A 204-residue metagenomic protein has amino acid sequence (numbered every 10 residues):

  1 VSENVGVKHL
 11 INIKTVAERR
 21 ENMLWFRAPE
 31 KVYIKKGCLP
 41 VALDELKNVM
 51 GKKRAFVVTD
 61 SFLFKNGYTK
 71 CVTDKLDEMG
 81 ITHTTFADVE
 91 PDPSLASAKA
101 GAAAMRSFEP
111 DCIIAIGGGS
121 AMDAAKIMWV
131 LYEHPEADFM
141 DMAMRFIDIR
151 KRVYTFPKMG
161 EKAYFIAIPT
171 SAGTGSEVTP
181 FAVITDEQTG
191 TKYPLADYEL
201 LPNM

Functional and structural regions predicted by a protein language model:
V1-M23: C-terminal segments
N12-R19, K47-G51, D77-T82, A103-S107 (+4 more regions): Generic secondary-structure signature for well-ordered alpha-helical cores
N22-F86: An N-terminal, well-structured beta->alpha segment
E30, H134-M204: A glycine/threonine-rich phosphate-anchoring loop and its flanking beta-alpha core in nucleotide/phosphate-binding
K52-R54, P110, K162: A general structural motif
F56-V57, C112-I114, I166: Conserved beta-strand elements of the Class I
F64-M140: N-terminal small/polar loop signature for handling phosphorylated ligands or for N-terminal nucleophile
